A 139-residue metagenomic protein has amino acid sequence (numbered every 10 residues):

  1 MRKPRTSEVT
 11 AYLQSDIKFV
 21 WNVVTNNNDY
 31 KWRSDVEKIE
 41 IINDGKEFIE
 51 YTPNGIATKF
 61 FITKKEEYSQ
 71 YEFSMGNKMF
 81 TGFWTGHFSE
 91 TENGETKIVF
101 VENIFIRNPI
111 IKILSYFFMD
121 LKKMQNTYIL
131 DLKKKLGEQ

Functional and structural regions predicted by a protein language model:
M1-E40: Hydrophobic ligand-binding cavity/cleft-lining segments
M1-T6, E92, K134-Q139: Short, Lys/Arg-enriched, disordered terminal segments
P4, W32, I41-N43, G55 (+1 more regions): Short solvent-exposed loop/turn micro-motifs enriched in small/polar/acidic residues
S7-V9, D35, D44-E47, T58-K59 (+2 more regions): Residue-level marker for the onset of beta-strands and adjacent loop->beta junctions in well-ordered domains
F19-V24, D29-Y30, F48, I62 (+3 more regions): Hydrophobic pocket/interface hotspot
I39-F60, T127-I129: Short, structured interface segments that constitute the first stable element of a domain
P53-V99, N103-R107: Hydrophobic-ligand binding "helix-grip"
I104-Q139: A conserved amphipathic terminal alpha-helix motif
